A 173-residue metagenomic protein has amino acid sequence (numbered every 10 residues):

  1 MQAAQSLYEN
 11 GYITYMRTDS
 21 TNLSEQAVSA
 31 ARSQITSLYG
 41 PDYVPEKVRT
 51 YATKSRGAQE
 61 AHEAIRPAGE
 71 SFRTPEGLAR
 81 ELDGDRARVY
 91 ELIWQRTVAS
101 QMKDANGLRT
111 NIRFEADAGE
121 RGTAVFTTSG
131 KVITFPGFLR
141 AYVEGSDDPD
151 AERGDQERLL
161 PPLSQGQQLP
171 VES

Functional and structural regions predicted by a protein language model:
M1, G40-P41, K54, T74 (+1 more regions): Long, highly charged, low-complexity internal segments
M1-Q59, I65: Extended, well-ordered alpha-helical scaffold/bundle regions in very large, multi-domain proteins
Q5-S6, Y12-I13, T18-S20, E70 (+3 more regions): An acidic- and aromatic-residue-enriched active-site/binding cleft used to recognize and process polar
I13-S20, A64-E81, V171-S173: Short hinge/gating elements
